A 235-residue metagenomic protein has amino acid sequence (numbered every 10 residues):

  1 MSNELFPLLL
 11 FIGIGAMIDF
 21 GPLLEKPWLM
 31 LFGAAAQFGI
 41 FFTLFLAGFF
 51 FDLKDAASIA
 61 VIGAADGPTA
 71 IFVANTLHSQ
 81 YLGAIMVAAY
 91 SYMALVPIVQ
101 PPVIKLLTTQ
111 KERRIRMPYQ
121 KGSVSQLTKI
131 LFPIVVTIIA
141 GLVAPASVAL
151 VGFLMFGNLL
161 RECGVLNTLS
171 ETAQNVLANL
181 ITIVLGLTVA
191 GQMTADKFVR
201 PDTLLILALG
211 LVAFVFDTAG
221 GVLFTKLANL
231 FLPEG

Functional and structural regions predicted by a protein language model:
M1-L10, D55-G63, L142-M155, L204-F216: Structural signature of hydrophobic alpha-helical transmembrane segments
S2-L24, G157-L160, A178-V199: Hydrophobic transmembrane alpha-helices of secondary-active transporters and Na+-translocating membrane complexes
S2-N3, I12-M17, F32-F38, F42 (+3 more regions): Alpha-helical membrane segments and immediately flanking helix-loop junctions that form or couple to the substrate/ion
I12-E25, Q100-L106, L159-E171, G221-N229: C-terminal ends of transmembrane helices
L23-F41, D196-V222: Entry/N-cap segments of selected transmembrane alpha helices and their immediately preceding amphipathic helices
K26-A35, T172-T182: Cytoplasmic-side transmembrane-helix entry/capping segments in multi-pass membrane proteins
Q80-I98, I206-A219: Alpha-helical transmembrane segments
S91-V165: Membrane-embedded hairpin module used as a gating/binding unit in multi-pass transport and secretion proteins
